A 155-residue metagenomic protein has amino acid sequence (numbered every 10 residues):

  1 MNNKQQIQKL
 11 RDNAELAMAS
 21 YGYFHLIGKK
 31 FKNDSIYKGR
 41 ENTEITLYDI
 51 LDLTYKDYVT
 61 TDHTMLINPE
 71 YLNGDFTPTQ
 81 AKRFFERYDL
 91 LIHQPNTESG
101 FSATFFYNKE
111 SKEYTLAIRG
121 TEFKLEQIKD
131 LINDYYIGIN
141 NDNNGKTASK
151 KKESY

Functional and structural regions predicted by a protein language model:
M1-D62: N-terminal low-complexity, Ser/Thr- and acidic-residue-enriched intrinsically disordered segments
S35, I45, D49-Y155: A conserved cap/lid and substrate-binding interface adjacent to the catalytic center of lipid-processing enzymes
